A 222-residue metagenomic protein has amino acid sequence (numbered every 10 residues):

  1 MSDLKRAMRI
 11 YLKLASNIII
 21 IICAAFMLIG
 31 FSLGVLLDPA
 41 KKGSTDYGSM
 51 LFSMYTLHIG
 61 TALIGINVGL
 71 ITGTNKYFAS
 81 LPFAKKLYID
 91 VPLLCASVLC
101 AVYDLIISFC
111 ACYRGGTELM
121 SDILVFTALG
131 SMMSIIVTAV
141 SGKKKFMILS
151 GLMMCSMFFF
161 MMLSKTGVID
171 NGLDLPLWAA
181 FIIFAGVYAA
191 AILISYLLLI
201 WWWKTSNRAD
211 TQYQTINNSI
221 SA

Functional and structural regions predicted by a protein language model:
M1-N75, I89-A222: Hydrophobic alpha-helical transmembrane segments of membrane proteins
A79-K85: Short helix-to-coil transition segments within interhelical loops that connect adjacent transmembrane helices
